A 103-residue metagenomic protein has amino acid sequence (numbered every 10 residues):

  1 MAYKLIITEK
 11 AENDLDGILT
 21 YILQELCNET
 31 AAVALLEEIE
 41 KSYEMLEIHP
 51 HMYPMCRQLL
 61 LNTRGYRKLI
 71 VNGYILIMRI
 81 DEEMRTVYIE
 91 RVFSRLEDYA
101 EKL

Functional and structural regions predicted by a protein language model:
M1, M55, G65, R95 (+1 more regions): Glycine-rich, flexible loop/turn motifs
M1-L60: Basic, Lys/Arg-enriched alpha-helical interface segments
L26, V71-L103: Enriched for short, Lys/Arg-rich terminal
V33-A34, H49, N62, G73-I75 (+1 more regions): Short, surface-exposed, polar/charged, turn-prone segments marking secondary-structure boundaries
Y53-E83: Basic/aromatic recognition patch in beta-strand/loop cores that engages polyanionic ligands
